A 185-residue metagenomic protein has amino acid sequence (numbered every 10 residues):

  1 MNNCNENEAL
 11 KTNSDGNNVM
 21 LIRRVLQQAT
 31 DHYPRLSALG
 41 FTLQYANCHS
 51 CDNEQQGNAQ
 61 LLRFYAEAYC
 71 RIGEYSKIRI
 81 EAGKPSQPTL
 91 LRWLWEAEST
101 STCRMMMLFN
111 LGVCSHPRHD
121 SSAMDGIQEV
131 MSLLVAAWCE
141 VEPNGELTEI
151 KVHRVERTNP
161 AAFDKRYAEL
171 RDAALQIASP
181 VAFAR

Functional and structural regions predicted by a protein language model:
M1-Y33, L111-R185: Catalytic "initiation/cleavage/transfer" segments centered on a nucleophilic residue and adjacent nucleic-acid-engaging
L26-A97: Signature for HUH/AEP ssDNA processing cores
C51-D52, C103, A162-F163: Short, solvent-exposed polar/charged micro-motifs at secondary-structure junctions
N53-Q56, M106-L108, D120: Surface-exposed beta-strand edges and their flanking turn/coil or helix-capping segments
P88-S115: Histidine-centered divalent-metal-coordination microenvironment in nucleic-acid enzymes
